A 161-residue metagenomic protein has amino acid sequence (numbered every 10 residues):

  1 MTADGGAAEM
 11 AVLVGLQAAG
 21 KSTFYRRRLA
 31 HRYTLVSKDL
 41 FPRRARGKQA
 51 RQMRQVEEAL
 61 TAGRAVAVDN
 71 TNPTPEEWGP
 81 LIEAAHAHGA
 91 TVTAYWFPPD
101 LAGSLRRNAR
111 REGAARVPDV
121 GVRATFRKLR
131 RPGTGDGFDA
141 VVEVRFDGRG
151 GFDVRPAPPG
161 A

Functional and structural regions predicted by a protein language model:
M1-V14, A19, A30-H31, P99-A161: Conserved GTP-binding G-domain of TRAFAC-class P-loop NTPases and closely related GTPase folds
M10, A65, T91-T93: Short active-site oxyanion
V14, A19-V68, P73-E76: Conserved substrate/cofactor phosphate-moiety recognition/catalytic segment in nucleotide-dependent phosphotransferases
R27-R28, P80, A84-H88, K128 (+1 more regions): Alpha-helical structural signal in soluble globular domains
Y33-L35, V92-A94, V141-E143: Conserved beta-strand scaffold positions in the cores of enzyme catalytic domains, especially in NTP/NDP-utilizing
T34-K38, G89-T91, R116: Short hydrophobic/aromatic-enriched beta-strand-loop microsegments
Q52-V56, A85, R110-A114: Short, hinge-like loop/turn segments at secondary-structure boundaries
T74-R107: Mid-chain, well-packed structural core segment of small domains
